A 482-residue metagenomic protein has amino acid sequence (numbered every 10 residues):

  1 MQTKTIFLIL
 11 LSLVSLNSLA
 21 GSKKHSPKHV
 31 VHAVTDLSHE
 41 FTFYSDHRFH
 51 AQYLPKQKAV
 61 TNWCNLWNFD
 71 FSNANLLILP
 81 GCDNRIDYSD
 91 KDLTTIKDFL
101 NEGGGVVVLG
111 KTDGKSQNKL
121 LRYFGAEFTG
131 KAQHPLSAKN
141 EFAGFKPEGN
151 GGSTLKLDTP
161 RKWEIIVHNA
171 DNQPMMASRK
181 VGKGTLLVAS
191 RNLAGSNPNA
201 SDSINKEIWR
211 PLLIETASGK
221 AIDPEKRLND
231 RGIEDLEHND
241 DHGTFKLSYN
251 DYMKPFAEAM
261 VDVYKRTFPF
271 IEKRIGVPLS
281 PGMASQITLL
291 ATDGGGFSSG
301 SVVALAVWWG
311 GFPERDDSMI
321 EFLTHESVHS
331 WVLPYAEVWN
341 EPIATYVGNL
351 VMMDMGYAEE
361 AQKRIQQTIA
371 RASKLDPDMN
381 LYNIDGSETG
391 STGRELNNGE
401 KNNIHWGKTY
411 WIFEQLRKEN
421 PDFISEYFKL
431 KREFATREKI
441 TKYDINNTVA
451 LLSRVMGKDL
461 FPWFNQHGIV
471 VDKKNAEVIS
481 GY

Functional and structural regions predicted by a protein language model:
S15-N17: N-terminal signal peptide c-region/cleavage motif recognized by signal peptidases
G21-S45, F49-Q52, L66-N73, E127 (+3 more regions): Extracellular ligand-binding/catalytic regions of CAZymes and related secreted enzymes and adhesion modules
G21-V30, L37, F43-H47, L109-L186 (+1 more regions): An acidic, glycine-rich "communication" segment
V31-N118, R122-Y123, M283-A291, A306-V307 (+1 more regions): Helical hinge/lid and interdomain linker segments adjacent to catalytic or ligand-binding clefts that mediate domain
Q117-K119, F124-T159, T345-G348, Q366-L416: Metalloprotease/metallohydrolase-associated module, dominated by Zn2+-dependent proteases
D235-W331, Y335-A336: Juxtacatalytic substrate-recognition/specificity segment
I271, S373-N475: Active-site-proximal alpha-helical
A304-K374: Zinc-dependent metallopeptidase catalytic helix centered on the HExxH motif and its immediate flanking segment
